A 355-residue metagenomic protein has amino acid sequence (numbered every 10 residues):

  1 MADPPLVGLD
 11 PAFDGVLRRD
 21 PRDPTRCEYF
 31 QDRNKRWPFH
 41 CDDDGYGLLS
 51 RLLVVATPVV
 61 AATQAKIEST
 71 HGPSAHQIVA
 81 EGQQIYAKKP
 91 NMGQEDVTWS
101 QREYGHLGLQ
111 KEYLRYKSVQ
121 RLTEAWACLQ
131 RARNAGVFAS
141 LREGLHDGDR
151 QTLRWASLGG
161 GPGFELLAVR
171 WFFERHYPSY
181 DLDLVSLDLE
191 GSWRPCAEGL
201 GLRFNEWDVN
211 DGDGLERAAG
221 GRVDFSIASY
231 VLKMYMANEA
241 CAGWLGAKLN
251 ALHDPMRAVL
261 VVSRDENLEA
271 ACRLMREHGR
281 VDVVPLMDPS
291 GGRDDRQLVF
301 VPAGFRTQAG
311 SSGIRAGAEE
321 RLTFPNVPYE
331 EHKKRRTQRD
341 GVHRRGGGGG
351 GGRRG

Functional and structural regions predicted by a protein language model:
D3-A65, G191-R345, G355: Domain-level detector for long C-terminal conserved domains
T57-K111: N-terminal, positively charged/glycine-rich alpha-helical extensions of SAM-dependent methyltransferases
T98-H146: Class I SAM-dependent methyltransferase Rossmann-like catalytic core, especially the SAM/SAH-binding loop
L114-L129, G161-L166, E190-W193, A237-C241: Phosphate/oxyanion-binding active-site loops and adjacent basic polyanion-contact surfaces
A132, G136, F173-Y177, G201: Active-site catalytic pocket residues across diverse enzymes, especially alpha/beta-hydrolases
Q151-G161: Conserved class I S-adenosyl-L-methionine
P162-Y177: Conserved SAM-binding loop of SAM-dependent methyltransferases across substrates and taxa, primarily the Class I
D183-D188: Conserved SAM-binding motif I beta-strand of class I
